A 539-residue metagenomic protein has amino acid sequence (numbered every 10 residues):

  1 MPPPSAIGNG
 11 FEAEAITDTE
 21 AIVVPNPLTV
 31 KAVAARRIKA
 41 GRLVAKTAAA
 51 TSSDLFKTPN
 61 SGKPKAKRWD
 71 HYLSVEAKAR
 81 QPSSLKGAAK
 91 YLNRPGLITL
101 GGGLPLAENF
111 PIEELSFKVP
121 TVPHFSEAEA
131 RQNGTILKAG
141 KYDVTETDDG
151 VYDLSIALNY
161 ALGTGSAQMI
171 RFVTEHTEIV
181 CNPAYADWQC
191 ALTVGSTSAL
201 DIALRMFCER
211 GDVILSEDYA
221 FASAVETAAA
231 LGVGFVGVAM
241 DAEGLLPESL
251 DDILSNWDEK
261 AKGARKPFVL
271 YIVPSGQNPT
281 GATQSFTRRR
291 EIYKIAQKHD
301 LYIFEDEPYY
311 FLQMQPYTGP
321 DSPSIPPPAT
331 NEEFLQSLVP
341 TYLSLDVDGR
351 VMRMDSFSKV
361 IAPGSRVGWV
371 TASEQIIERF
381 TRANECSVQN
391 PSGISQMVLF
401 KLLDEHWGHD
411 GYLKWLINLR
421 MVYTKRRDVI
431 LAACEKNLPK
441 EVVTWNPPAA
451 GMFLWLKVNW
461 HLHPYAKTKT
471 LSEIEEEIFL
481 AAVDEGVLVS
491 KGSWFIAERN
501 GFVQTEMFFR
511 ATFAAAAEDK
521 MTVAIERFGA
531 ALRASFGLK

Functional and structural regions predicted by a protein language model:
P2, D484-K539: PLP-dependent enzyme catalytic core of the Aspartate aminotransferase-like
P2-G165, V483-V487: N-terminal "arm"/small-domain region of PLP-dependent enzymes with the aminotransferase-like
E12-K46, K63, P340-M421, K436: Conserved core segment of the aminotransferase class I/II
A50, H124-D300, F304, Y310-L345 (+5 more regions): Conserved core of the PLP fold type I
G103-A107, T197, A220-A222, E243 (+11 more regions): Short, solvent-exposed loop/turn segments at secondary-structure junctions
L416-L431, V442-P464: Conserved glycine-rich beta-strand-loop-beta hairpin in the small C-terminal domain of fold type I
